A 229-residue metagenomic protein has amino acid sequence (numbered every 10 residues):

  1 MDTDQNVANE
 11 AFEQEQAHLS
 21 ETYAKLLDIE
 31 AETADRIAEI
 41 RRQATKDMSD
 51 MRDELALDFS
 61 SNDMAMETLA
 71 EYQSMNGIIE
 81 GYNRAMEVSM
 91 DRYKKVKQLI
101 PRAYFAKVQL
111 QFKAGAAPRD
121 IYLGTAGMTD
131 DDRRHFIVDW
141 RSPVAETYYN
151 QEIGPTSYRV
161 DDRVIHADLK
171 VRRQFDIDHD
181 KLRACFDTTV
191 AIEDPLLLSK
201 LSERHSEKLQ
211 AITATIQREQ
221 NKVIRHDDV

Functional and structural regions predicted by a protein language model:
M1-T213, Q217, N221-D227: Extended, charged low-complexity regulatory segments
